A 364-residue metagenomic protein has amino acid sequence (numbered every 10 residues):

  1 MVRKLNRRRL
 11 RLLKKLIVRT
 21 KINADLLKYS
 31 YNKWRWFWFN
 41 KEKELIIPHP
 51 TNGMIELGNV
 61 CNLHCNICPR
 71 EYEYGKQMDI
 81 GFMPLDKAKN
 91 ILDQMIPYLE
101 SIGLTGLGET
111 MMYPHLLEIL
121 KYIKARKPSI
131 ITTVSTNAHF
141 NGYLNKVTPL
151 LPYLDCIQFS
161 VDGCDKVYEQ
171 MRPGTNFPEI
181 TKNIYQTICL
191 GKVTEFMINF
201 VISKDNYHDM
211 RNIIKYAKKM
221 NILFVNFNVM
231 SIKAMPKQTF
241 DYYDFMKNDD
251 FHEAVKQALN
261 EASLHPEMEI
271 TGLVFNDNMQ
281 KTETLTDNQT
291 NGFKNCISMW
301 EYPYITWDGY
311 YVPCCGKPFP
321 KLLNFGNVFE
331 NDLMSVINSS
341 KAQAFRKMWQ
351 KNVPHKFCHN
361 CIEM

Functional and structural regions predicted by a protein language model:
M1-K76, D93, V274-N291, W300-Y302 (+2 more regions): N-terminal pre-core extensions flanking Radical SAM catalytic domains
K4, R11, K15, E56 (+7 more regions): Radical SAM enzyme [4Fe-4S]-AdoMet core and its adjacent flexible, acidic and glycine-rich loops/tails across
L12-C156, Q170, G174-P178, K182 (+2 more regions): Conserved alpha-helical substructure of the radical SAM core
N62, E109, L117, H139-N141 (+5 more regions): Alpha-helix N-cap/helix-start and coil->helix boundary motif
Y72, G106, V161, V229 (+1 more regions): Residues that line or immediately flank small-molecule/substrate-binding pockets and catalytic motifs
